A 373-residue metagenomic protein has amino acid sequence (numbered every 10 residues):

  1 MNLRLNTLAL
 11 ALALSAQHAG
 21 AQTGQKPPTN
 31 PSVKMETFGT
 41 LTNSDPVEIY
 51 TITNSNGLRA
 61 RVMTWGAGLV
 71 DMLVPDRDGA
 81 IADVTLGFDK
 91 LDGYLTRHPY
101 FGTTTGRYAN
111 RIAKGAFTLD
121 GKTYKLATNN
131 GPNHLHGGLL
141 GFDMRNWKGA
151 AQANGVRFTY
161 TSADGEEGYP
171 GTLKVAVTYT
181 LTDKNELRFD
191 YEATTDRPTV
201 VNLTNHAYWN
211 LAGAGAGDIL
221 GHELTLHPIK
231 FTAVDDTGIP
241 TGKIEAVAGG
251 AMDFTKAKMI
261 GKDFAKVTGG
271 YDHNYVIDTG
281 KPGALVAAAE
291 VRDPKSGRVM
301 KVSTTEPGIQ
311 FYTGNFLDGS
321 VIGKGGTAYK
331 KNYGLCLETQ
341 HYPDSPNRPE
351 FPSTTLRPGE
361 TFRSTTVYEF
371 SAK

Functional and structural regions predicted by a protein language model:
M1, L12-A13, Q25, G66: A subset of signal/propeptide-processing and intrinsically disordered low-complexity segments in secreted/extracellular
M1-T7: Bacterial N-terminal signal peptides that target proteins for export
T7-Q17: Bacterial N-terminal signal peptides
A19-A21: Boundary at the C-terminal end of the N-terminal hydrophobic targeting segment
T23-L58, T64-K373: An exposed, glycine/acidic-rich loop-and-rim segment of catalytic or binding clefts
